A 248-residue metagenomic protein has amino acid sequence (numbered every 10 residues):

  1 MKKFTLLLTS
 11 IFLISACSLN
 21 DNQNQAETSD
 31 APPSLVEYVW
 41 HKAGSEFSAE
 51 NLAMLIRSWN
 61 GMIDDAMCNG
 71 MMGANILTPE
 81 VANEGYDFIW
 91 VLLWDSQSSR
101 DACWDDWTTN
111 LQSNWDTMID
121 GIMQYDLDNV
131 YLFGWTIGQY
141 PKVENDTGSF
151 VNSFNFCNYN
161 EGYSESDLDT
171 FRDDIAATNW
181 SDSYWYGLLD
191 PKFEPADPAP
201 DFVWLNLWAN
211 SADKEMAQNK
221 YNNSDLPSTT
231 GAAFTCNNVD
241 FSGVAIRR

Functional and structural regions predicted by a protein language model:
K2-L8: Sec-dependent signal peptide recognition, specifically the positively charged N-region followed immediately by
I11-F12: Repetitive helical segments and hydrophobic/amphipathic motifs
S15-A16: C-terminal motif of bacterial Sec signal peptides marking the signal peptidase cleavage site
N20-R248: Short S/T/G/P-rich N-terminal loop/turn motif that feeds into the first structured element of a domain
